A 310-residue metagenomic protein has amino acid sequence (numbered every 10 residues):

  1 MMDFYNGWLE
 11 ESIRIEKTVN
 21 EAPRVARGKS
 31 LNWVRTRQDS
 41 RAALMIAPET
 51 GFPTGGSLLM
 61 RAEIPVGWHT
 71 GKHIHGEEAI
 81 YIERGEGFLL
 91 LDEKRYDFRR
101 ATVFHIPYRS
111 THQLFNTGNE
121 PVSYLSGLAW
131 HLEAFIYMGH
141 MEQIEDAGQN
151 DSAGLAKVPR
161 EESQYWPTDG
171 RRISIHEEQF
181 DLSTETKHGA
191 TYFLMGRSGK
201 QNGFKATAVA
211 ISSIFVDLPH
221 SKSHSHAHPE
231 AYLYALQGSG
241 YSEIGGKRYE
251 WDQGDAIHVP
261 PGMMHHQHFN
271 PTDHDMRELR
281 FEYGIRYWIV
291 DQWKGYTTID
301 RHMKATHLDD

Functional and structural regions predicted by a protein language model:
M1-G55, G139-A208, W293-T297, H302-D310: A short, N-terminal "cap"/entry segment at the start of jelly-roll beta-barrel domains of the cupin/DSBH fold
R41-A47, L58-I74, M195-K200, I211-A227 (+1 more regions): Conserved short histidine dyad/triad with adjacent acidic residue
P48, T54, H69-I74, F115-T117 (+4 more regions): Short histidine-centered beta-strand/loop micro-motifs that create catalytic or ligand/metal-coordination sites
P53, R99-T102, Y108-F135, P261-W288: Ligand-binding loop in jelly-roll beta-barrel domains
P65-V66, H75-F88, D92, L218-H220 (+2 more regions): Glycine- and acidic-residue-biased ligand/ion/polar-headgroup-sensing regions
A79, E93-Y108, G246-G262: Short acidic-glycine-tyrosine-enriched beta hairpin
Q113-N116, G199, F215-S225, Y234-A235 (+2 more regions): Long compositionally biased, domain-poor regions of proteins
A210, L233-Y234, K247, A256-P271 (+1 more regions): C-terminal functional regions that serve as terminal interaction/effector modules
